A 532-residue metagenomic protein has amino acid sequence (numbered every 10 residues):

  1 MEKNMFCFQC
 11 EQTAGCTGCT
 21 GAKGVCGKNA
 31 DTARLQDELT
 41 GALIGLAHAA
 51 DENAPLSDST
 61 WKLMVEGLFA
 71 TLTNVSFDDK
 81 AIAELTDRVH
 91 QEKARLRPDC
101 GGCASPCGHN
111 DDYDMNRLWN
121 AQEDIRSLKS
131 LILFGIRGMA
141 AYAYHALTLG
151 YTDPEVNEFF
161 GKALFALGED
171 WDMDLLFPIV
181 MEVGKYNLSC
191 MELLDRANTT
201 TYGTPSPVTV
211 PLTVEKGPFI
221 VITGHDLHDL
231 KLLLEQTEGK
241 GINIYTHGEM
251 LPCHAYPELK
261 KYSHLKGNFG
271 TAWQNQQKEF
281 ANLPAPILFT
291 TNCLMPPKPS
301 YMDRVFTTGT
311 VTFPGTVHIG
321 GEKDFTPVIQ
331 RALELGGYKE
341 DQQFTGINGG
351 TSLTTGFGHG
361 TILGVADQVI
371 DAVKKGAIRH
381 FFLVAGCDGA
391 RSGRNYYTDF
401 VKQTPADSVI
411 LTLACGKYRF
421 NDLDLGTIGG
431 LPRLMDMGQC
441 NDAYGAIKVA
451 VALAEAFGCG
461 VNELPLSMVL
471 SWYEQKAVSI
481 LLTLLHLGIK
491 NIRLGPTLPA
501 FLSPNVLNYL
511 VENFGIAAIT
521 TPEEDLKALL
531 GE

Functional and structural regions predicted by a protein language model:
E2-G217, V221, G241, G248-M250 (+1 more regions): Long, compositionally biased, glycine/small-hydrophobic-enriched stretches that function as flexible linkers, tethers
E2-T32, Q36, I44, P178 (+1 more regions): Anaerobic metallocofactor- and corrinoid-dependent redox/one-carbon enzyme cores, especially those from methanogenesis
